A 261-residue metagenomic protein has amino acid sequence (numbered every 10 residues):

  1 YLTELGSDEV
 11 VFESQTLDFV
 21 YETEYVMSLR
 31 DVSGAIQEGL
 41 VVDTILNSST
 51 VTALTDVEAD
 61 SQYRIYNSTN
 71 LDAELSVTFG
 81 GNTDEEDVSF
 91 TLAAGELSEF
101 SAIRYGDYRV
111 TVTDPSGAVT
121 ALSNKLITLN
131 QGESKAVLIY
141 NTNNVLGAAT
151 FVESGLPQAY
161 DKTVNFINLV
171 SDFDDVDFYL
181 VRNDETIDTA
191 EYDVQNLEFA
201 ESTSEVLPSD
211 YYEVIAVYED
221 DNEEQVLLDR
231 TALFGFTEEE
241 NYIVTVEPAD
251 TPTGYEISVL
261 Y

Functional and structural regions predicted by a protein language model:
Y1-Y261: Intrinsically disordered, low-complexity polar regions and short flexible loop motifs
